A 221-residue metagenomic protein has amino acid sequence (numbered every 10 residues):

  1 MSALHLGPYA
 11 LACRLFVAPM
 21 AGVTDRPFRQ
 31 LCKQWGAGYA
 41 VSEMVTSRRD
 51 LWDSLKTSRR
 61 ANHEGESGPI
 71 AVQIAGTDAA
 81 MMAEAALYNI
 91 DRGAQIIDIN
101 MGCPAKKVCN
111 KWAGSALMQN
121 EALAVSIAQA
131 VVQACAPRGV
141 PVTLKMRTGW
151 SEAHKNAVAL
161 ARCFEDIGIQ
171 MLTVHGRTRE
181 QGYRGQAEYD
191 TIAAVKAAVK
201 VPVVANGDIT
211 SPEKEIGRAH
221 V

Functional and structural regions predicted by a protein language model:
M1-H220: Flavin-dependent oxidoreductase catalytic cores
